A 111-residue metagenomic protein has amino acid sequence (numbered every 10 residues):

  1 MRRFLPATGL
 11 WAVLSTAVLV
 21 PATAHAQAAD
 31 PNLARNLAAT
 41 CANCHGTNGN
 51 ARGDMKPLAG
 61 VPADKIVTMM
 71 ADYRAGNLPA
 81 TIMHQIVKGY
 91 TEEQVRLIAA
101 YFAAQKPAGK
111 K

Functional and structural regions predicted by a protein language model:
M1-L5: N-terminal secretory signal peptides that target proteins for export/translocation
T8-V20: Bacterial N-terminal signal peptides
V18-A38, D54-K56, V67, D72 (+1 more regions): Electrostatic cytochrome c docking/interface patches
P31-A34, N48-L78, H84-K88: Gly/Gly-Pro-rich "capping" loops immediately C-terminal to redox-active cysteine motifs in periplasmic/lumenal
A39-T47, I98: The canonical Cys-X-X-Cys-His
N43, A75, A104-P107: Residue-level marker of structural boundaries
K88-K111: C-terminal capping alpha-helices of c-type cytochrome domains
